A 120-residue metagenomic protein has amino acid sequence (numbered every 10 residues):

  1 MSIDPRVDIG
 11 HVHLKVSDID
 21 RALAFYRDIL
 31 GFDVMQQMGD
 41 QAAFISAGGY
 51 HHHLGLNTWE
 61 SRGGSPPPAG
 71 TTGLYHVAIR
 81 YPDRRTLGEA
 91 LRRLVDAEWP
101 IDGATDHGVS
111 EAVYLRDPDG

Functional and structural regions predicted by a protein language model:
M1-D20, L74-I79: N-terminal beta-strand motif that seeds the catalytic metal site of vicinal oxygen chelate
M1-I3, L91-G120: Vicinal oxygen chelate
R6, L14-E60: Core segments of cupin and vicinal oxygen chelate
D8, Q41, H52, G73-Y75 (+1 more regions): Residues that flank catalytic or metal-binding motifs in active/ligand-binding sites
H11-H13, H51-L54, H76, H107: Histidine-centered active-site/metal-ligand motif
D18-I19, P82-T86, D119: Helix N-cap motif at beta-to-alpha junctions
F44-G49, S65-G70, V113-Y114: Short glycine-biased active-site loop of nucleotidyltransferases that positions the nucleotide triphosphate and helps
G63-T105: Aromatic/His-enriched, Gly/Pro-containing loop or helix-boundary segments that lie immediately adjacent to catalytic
